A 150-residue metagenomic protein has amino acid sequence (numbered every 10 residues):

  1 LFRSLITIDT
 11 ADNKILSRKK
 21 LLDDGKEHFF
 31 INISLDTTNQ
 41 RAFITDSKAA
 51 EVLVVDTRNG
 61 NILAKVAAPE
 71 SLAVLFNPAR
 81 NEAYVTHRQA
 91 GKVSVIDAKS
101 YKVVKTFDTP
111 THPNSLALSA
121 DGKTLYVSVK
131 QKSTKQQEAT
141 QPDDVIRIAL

Functional and structural regions predicted by a protein language model:
F2-L150: Predominantly soluble domains enriched in secretory-pathway, periplasmic, or organellar proteins
